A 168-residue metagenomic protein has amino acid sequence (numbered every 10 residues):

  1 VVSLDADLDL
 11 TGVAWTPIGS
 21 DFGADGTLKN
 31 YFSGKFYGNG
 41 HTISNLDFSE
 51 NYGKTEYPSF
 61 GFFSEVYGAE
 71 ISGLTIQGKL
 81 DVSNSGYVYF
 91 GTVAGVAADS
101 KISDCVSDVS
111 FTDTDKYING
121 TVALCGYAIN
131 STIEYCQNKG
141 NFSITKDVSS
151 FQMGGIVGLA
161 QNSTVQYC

Functional and structural regions predicted by a protein language model:
V1-C168: Surface-exposed repetitive/solenoidal architectures
